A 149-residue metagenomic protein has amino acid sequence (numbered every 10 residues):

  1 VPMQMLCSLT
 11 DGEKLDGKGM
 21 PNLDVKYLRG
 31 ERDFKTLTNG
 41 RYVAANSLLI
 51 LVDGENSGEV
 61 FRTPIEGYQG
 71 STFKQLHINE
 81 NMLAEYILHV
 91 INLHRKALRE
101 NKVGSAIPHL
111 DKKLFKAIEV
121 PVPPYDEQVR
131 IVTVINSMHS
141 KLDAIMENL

Functional and structural regions predicted by a protein language model:
V1-E13, N22-L28, A117, P121-L149: Non-catalytic DNA-recognition/assembly elements of restriction-modification systems
D16-D24, K102-G104: Short coil/turn segments at secondary-structure boundaries
R29-E31, N39-N92: A short beta-sheet element
T36-L37, G104: Short, solvent-exposed loop/turn positions at domain surfaces that link secondary-structure elements or cap domain
P64, K102, M146: Short, flexible helix/strand-to-coil boundary loops that buttress conserved ligand/catalytic motifs in alpha/beta
G67-K74, G104-Y125: A short glycine-rich beta-alpha junction/loop motif
I87, R95, Q128-I131: Interdomain signal-transducing alpha-helices
I91-R95, R99, H139: Short amphipathic alpha-helical signal-transduction/dimerization elements
